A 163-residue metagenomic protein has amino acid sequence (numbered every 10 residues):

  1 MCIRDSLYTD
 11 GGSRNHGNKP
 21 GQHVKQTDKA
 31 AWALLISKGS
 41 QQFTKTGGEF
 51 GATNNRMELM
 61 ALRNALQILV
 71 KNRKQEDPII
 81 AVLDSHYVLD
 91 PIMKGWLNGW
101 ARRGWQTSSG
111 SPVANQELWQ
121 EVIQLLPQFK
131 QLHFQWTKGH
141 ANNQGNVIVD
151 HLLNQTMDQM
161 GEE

Functional and structural regions predicted by a protein language model:
M1-C2, N146: Cysteine-clustered segments with highest specificity for TGF-beta superfamily mature ligands
R4-R56, M60, N64-K71, H151-E162: RNase H-like nuclease fold core
S13-G21, D28-K29, L66-I148, L152: RNase H catalytic domain
